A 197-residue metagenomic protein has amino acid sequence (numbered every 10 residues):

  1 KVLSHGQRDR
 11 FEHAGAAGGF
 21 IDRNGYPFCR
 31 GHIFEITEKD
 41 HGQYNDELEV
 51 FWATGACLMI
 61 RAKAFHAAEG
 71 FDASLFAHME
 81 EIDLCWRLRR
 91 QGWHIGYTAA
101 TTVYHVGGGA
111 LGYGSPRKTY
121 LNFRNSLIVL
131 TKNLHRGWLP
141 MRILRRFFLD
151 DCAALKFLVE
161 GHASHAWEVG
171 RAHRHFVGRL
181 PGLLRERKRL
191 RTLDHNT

Functional and structural regions predicted by a protein language model:
K1-H5, R30, T98, V106: Short glycine/serine/threonine-enriched helix-capping/active-site loop that flanks the nucleotide-sugar donor pocket
K1-P27: Conserved donor NDP-sugar-binding/catalytic core segment of glycosyltransferases
L3-H5, F65, T102-V103, L149: Short, solvent-exposed loop/turn segments at secondary-structure junctions
D9-R10, D72, G114-R117: Short, solvent-exposed loop/turn segments at secondary-structure boundaries
G19-V50, H66: Short, flexible, basic/aromatic active-site loop/helix in glycosyltransferases
N45-T102: A short, conserved alpha-helix in the catalytic core of glycosyltransferases
R90-D194: Active-site-adjacent helix/loop segment of glycosyltransferases that harbors family-specific signature motifs
